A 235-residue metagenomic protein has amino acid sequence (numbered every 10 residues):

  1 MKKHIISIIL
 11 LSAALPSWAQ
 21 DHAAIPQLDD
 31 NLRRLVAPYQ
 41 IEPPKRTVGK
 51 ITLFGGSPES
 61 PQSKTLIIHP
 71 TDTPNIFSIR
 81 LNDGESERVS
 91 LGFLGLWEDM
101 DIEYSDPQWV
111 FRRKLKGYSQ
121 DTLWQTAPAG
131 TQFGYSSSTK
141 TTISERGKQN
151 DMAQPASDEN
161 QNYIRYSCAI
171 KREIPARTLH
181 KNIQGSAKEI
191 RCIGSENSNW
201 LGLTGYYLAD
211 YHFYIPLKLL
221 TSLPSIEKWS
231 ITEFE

Functional and structural regions predicted by a protein language model:
M1-K2, R112: Short, intrinsically disordered low-complexity segments
K2-I8: Sec-dependent signal peptide recognition, specifically the positively charged N-region followed immediately by
L10-L11, A129: Short, linear, compositionally biased motifs with a strong N-terminal bias
S17-A19: Boundary at the C-terminal end of the N-terminal hydrophobic targeting segment
D21-W109, T142-E235: Acidic, serine/threonine-rich low-complexity disordered tracts
L115-N162: Mid-length scaffold segments of soluble, non-membrane domains
